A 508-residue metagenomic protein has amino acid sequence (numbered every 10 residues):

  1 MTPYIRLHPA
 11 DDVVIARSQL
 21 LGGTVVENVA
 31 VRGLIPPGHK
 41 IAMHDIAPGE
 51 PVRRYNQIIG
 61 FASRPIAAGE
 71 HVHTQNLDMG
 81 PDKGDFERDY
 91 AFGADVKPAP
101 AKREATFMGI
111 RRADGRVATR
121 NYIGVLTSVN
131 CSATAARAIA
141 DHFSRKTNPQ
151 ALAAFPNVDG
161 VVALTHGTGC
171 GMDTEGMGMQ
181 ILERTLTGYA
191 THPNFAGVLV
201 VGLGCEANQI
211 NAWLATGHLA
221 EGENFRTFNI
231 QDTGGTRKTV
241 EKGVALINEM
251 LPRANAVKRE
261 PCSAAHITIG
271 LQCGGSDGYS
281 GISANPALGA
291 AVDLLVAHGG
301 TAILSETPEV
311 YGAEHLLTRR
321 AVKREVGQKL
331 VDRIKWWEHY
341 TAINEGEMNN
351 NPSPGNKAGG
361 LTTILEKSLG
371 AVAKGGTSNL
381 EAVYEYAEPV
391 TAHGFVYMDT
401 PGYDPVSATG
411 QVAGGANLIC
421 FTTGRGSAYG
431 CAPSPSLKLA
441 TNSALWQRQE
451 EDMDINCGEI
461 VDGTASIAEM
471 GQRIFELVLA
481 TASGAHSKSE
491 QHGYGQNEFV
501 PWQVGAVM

Functional and structural regions predicted by a protein language model:
M1-L418, R425-A428, P433-M508: Metallocofactor- and cofactor-centric catalytic cores in central/energy metabolism, strongly enriched
